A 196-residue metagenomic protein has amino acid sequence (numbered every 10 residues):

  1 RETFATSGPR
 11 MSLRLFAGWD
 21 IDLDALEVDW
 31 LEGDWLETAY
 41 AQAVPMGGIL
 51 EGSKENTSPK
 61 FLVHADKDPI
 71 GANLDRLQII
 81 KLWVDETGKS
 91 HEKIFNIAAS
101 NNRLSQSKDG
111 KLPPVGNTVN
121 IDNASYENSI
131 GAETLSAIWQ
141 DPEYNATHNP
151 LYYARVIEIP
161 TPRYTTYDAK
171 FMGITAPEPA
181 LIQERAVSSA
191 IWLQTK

Functional and structural regions predicted by a protein language model:
R1-K196: C-terminal functional module detector
